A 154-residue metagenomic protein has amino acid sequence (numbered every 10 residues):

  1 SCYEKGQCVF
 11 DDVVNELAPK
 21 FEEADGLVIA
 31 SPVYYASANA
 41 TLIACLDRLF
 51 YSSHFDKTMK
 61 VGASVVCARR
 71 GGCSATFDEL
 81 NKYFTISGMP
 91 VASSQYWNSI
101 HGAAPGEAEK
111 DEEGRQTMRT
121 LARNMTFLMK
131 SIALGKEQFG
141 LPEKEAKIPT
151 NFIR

Functional and structural regions predicted by a protein language model:
S1-Q7, A104-E107: N-terminal beta-loop-helix "entrance" segment that forms/cooperates in small-molecule cofactor or anionic ligand
Y3-Y96: Helix-loop-strand module that forms the ligand-binding subsite of alpha/beta enzymes
P90-R154: Glycine-rich phosphate/pyrophosphate-binding loop and the adjoining helix
